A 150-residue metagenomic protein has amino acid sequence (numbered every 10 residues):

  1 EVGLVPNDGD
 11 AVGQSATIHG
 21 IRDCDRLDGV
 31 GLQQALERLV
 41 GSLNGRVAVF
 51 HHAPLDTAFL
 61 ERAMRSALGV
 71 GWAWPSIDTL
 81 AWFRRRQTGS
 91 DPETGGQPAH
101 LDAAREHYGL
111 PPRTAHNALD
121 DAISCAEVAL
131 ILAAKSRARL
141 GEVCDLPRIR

Functional and structural regions predicted by a protein language model:
E1-A67, G71-A73, G95-P112, H116: Conserved non-catalytic scaffold segment of RNase H-like nuclease domains
L55, A81, S124: Short, glycine/acidic-enriched loop or turn micro-motifs at the edges of active sites
L60-R62, R86-G89: Short, well-ordered secondary-structure micro-motifs
V70-P75, A138-E142: Short, structured loop/turn "capping" segments at alpha-beta junctions
G71-R85: Conserved beta-strand -> loop -> alpha-helix junction used to position metal-binding or nucleic-acid-contacting
T88, H107, A126-R150: Acidic two-metal-ion nuclease catalytic site recognized across multiple nuclease folds, prominently DnaQ/RNase D-T
D121: Conserved catalytic/binding loops enriched for acidic/polar residues
